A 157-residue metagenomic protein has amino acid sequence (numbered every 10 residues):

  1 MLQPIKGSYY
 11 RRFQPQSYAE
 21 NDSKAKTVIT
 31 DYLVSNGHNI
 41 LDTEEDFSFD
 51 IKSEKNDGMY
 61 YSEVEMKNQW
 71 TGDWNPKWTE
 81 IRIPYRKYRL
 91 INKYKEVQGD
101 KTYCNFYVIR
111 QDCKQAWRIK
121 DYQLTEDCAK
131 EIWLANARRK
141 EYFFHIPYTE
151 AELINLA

Functional and structural regions predicted by a protein language model:
M1-T43: Acidic-basic catalytic patches of nuclease active cores, encompassing PD-(D/E)XK and other metal-cofactor nuclease
Y9-Q16, N36, D42, E65-I119: Catalytic cores of nucleic-acid endonucleases
D22, K26, E63-E65, F106: Residue-level signal for functionally critical sites in structured catalytic/ligand-binding pockets
L33, I51-S53, D57-G72: Conserved catalytic cores of phosphodiester-cleaving nucleases, focusing on short active-site segments
S35, D100-C104, I109-A157: Non-catalytic C-terminal interaction segments of nucleic acid-processing enzymes
F47: Beta-rich catalytic cores
